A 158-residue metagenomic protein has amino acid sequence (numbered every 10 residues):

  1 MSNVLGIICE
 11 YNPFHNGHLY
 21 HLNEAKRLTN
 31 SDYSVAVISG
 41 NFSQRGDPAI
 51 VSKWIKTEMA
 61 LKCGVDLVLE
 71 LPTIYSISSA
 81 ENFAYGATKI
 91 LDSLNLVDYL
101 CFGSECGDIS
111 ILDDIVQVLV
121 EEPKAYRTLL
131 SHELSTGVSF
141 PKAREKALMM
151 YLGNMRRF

Functional and structural regions predicted by a protein language model:
M1-K53: N-terminal catalytic cores of NTP/NDP-binding nucleotidyl/phosphoryl-transfer enzymes
S2, E70-F158: Active-site cores that bind ATP or allylic diphosphates and position pyrophosphate for catalysis
K26-R27, L61, T88, D92-S93: Non-catalytic positions within long, well-ordered alpha-helices that form the structural scaffold/packing of enzyme
L28-N30, E58-K62, V138: Short hydrophobic/aromatic-rich motifs at helix boundaries and adjacent loops
D32, D66, D98: Receiver (REC) domain switch/active-site residues of two-component response regulators
D47-E58, N82-Y85: Glycine-rich loop at the start of a catalytic domain that most often binds anionic cofactors/ligands
E58-P72: A glycine-rich helix N-cap at a beta->alpha junction
